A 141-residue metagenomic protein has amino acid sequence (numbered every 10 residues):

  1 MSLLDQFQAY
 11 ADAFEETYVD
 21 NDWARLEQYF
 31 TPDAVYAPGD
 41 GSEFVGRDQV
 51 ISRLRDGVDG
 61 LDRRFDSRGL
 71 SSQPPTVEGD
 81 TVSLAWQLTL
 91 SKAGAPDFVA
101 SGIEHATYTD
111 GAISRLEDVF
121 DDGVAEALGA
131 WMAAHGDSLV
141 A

Functional and structural regions predicted by a protein language model:
M1-Q28, P32, A134-A141: Short, low-complexity N-terminal intrinsically disordered segments enriched in polar/charged residues
L4, W23-V82: A solvent-exposed, acidic/Ser-Thr-rich amphipathic alpha-helical stretch
F7-Y10, F14, Y29-F30, Y36 (+4 more regions): Aromatic side chains
D12, A24, A37, S101 (+1 more regions): Exposed, low-complexity/repetitive linear segments and helix-based recognition motifs, biased toward charged/polar
A13-E16, D40-E43, L90, T107: Short histidine/acidic/glycine/proline-rich micro-motifs that form metal- and phosphate-coordinating active-site loops
R55-A141: A beta-strand edge to alpha-helix "cap/lid" segment located at domain peripheries
